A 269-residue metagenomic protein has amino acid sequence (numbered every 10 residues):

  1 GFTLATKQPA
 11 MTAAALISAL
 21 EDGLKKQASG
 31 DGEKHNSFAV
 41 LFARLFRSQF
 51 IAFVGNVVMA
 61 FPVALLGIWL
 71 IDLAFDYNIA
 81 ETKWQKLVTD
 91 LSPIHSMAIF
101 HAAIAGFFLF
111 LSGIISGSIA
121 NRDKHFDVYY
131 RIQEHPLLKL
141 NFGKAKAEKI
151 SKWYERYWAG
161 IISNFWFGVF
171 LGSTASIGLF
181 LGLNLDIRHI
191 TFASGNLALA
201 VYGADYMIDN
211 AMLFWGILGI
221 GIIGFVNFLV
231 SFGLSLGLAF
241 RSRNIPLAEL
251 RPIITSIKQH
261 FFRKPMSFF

Functional and structural regions predicted by a protein language model:
G1-A14, A103-D123, L171-S176, I223-G237: Hydrophobic alpha-helical membrane-embedded segments
G1-K25, F53-D72: Core alpha-helical transmembrane segments of integral membrane proteins
P9-L41, Y77-L91, D123-K152, I190-G203 (+1 more regions): Juxtamembrane inter-helical linkers in multi-pass membrane proteins
K34-M59, K144-F170, L213-I217: Loop-to-transmembrane boundary segments
F50-V63, S112-A120: Conserved phosphate/anionic-ligand binding catalytic regions in large, soluble enzymes, centered on
D72-A193: C-terminal catalytic or substrate-handling cores of phosphate/nucleotide- and metal-cofactor-dependent proteins acting
L87-A98, R156, V201-L218: Membrane-interface segments at the starts/ends of alpha-helical transmembrane spans
D209-F269: C-terminal accessory/interaction regions of large nucleic acid-associated machines
